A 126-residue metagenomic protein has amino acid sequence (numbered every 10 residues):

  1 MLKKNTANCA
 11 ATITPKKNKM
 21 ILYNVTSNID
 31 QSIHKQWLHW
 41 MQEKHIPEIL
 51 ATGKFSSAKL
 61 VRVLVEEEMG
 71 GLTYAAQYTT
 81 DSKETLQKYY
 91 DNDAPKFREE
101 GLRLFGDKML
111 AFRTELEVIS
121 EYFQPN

Functional and structural regions predicted by a protein language model:
A7-K19: Short, Lys/Arg-enriched N-terminal segments with co-localized hydrophobic residues within the first ~10-30 amino acids
L22-N28, L60-N92: Short, well-ordered beta-strand segments in beta-rich or mixed alpha/beta enzyme and ligand-binding folds
Q31-Q36, E84: A generic structural signal for alpha-helix starts
H34-L60, R98-E99: Short amphipathic alpha-helical segments
L50-T52, D81-E84, E121-P125: A short, structured loop/turn motif at beta-sheet edges
F55-S56, T79-E115: An amphipathic, aromatic/His-enriched active-site/gating alpha helix that lines ligand/cofactor pockets
K59-M69, E100-N126: Glycine-rich beta-strand-turn "strand-cap" elements at beta-sheet edges
